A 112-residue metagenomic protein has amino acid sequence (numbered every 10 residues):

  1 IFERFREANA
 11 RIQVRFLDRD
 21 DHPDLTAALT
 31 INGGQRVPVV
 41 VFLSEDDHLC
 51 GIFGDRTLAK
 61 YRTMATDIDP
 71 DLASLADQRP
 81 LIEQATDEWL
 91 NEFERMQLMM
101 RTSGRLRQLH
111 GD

Functional and structural regions predicted by a protein language model:
F2, A10-D24, E45: Thiol-based oxidoreductase modules, predominantly thioredoxin-like and allied folds used for disulfide exchange
E3, E7-A8, A27-G33, C50-D112: Non-globular targeting/processing and membrane-anchoring segments
V14-L17, V40, F53, W89: Generic structural hydrophobic/aromatic packing signal, biased to beta-strands
V37-F53: A short, hydrophobic beta-strand/beta-hairpin element that forms part of a small beta-sheet core
